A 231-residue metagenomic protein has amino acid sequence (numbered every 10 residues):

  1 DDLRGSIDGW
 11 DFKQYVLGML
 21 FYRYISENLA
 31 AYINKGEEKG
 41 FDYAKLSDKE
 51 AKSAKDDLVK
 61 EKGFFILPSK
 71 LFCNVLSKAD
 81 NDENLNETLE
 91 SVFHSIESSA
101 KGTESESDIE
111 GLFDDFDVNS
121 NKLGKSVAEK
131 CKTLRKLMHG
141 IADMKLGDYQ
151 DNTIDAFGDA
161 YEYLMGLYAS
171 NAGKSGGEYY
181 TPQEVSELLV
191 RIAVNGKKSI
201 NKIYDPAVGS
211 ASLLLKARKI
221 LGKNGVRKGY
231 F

Functional and structural regions predicted by a protein language model:
D1-K197: Non-catalytic, mostly N-terminal accessory regions of nucleic-acid modification and defense proteins
S175-F231: Conserved S-adenosyl-L-methionine
